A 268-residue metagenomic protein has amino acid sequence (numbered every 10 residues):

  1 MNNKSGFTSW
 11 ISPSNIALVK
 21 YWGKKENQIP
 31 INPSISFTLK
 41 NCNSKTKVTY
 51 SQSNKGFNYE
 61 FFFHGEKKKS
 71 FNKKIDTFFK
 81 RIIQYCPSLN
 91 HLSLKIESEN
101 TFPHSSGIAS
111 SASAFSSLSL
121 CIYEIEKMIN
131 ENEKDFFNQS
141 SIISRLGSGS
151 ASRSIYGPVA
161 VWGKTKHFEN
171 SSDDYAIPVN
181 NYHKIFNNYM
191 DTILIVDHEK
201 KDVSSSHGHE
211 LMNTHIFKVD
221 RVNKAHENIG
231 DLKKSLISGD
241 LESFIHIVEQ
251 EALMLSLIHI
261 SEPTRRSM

Functional and structural regions predicted by a protein language model:
M1-S106, L120-F137: ATP-binding N-lobe of GHMP and related small-molecule kinases
V19-K25, S34, T38-C42, S105 (+5 more regions): Surface-exposed loop/turn and secondary-structure junction residues enriched for glycine/proline
I31, E249, T264-R266: Intrinsic disorder/low-complexity segments
D135-H259: ATP-dependent small-molecule kinase catalytic core of the GHMP/sugar-kinase superfamily and closely related
I258-M268: Single conserved hydrophobic/aromatic residue that forms the stacking wall/gate of nucleotide- or nucleobase-binding
